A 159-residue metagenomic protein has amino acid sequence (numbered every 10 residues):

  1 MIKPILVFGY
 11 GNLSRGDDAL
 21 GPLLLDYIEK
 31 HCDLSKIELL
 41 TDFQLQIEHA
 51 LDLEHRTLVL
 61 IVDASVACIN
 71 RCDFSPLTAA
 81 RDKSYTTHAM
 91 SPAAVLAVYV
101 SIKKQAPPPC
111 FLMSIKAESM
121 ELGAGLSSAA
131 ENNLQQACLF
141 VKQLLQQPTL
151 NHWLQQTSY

Functional and structural regions predicted by a protein language model:
M1-A117, A124-Q136, K142-Y159: N-terminal catalytic or cofactor-binding beta/alpha core of small enzyme domains
